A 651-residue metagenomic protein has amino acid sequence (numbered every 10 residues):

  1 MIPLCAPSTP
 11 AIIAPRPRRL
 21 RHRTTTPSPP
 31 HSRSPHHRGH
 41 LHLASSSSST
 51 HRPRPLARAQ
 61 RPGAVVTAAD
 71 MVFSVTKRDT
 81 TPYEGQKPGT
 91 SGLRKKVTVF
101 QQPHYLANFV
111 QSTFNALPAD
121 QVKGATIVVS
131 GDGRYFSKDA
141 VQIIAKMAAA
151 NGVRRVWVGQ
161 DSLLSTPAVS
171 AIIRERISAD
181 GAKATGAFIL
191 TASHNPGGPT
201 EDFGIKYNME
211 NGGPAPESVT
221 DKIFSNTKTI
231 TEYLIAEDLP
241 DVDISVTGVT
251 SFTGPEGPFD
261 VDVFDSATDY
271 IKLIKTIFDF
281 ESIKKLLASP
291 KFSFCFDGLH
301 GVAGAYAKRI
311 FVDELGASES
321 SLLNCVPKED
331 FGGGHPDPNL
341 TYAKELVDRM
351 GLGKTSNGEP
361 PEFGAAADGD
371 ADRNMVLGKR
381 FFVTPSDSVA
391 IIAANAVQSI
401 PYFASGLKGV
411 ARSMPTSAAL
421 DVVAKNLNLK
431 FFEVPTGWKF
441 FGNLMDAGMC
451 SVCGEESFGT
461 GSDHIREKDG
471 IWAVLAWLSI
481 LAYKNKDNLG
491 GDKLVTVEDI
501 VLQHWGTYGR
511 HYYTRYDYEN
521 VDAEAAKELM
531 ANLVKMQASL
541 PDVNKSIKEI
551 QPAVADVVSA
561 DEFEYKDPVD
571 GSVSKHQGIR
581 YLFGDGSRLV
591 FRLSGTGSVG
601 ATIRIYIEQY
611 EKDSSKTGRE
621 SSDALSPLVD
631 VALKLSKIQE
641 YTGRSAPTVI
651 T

Functional and structural regions predicted by a protein language model:
M1-S48: N-terminal chloroplast transit peptides
P55-A150, E175, D180, E256-F294 (+1 more regions): An N-terminal, well-structured beta->alpha segment
S74-Y83, D180, P199-G358: Gly/Ser/Thr-enriched, mixed-charge loops and adjacent short helices that form phosphate/oxyanion-binding elements
Y83-V99, S193-N195, G298-V302, Y306 (+4 more regions): Conserved phosphate/anionic-ligand binding catalytic regions in large, soluble enzymes, centered on
S91, V129, V169, F188 (+12 more regions): Buried hydrophobic positions in well-ordered alpha/beta secondary-structure cores of metabolic enzymes
N115, K123-E201, A267, R309-V376: N-terminal small/polar loop signature for handling phosphorylated ligands or for N-terminal nucleophile
G159-L163, E217-A267, G378-G461: Proline/glycine-rich low-complexity loops and linkers
P361-F363, A367, V376-K379, S399-R604 (+2 more regions): Phosphate-binding and adjacent anionic-ligand microenvironments
